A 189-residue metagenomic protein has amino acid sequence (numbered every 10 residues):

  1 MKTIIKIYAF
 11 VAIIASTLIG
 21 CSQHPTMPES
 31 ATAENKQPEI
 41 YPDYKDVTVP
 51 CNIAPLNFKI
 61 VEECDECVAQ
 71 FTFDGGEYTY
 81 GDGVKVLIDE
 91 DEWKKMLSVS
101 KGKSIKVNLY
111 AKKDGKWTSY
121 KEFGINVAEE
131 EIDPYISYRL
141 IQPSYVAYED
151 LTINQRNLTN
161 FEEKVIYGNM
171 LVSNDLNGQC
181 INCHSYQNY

Functional and structural regions predicted by a protein language model:
M1-E29: Bacterial Sec-dependent N-terminal signal peptides
C21-Y189: Sequence signature of WD/YWTD-type beta-propeller architectures
